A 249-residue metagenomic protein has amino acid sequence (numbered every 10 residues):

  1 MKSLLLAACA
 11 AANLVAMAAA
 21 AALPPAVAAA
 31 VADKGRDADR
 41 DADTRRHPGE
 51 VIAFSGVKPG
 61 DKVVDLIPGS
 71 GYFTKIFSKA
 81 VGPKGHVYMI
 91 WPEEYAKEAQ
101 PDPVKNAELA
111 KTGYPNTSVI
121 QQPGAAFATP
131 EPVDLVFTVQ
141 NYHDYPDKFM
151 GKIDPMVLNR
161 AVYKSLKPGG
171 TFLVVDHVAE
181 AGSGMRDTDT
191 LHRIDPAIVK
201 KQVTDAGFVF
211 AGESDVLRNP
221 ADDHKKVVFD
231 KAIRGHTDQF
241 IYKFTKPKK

Functional and structural regions predicted by a protein language model:
V27-F54: Class I SAM-dependent methyltransferase Rossmann-like catalytic core, especially the SAM/SAH-binding loop
G60, P83-K84, L166-F172: Short glycine-dipeptide loop
G60-G69: Conserved class I S-adenosyl-L-methionine
S78-K79, I153-P168: A short glycine-rich, Lys/Arg-flanked "PGG" loop and its adjoining helix->strand segment in the class I
Q100-F127: S-adenosyl-L-methionine
F127-V136: A short acidic, Gly/Pro-enriched loop at the edge of an enzyme's catalytic core that lines a small-molecule cofactor
M185-A211: Conserved Class I S-adenosyl-L-methionine
A221-K249: Core SAM-dependent methyltransferase catalytic element
